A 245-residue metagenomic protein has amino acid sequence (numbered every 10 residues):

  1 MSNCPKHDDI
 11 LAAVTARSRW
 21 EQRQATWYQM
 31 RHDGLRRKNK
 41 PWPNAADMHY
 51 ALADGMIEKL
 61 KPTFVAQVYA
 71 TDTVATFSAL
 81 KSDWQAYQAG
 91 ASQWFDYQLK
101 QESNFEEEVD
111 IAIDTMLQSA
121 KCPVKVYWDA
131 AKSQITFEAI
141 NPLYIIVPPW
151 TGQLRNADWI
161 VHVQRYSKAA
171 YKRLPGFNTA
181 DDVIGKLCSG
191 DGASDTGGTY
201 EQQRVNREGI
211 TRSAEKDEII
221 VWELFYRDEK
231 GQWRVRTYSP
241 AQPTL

Functional and structural regions predicted by a protein language model:
M1-T244: Extended, helix-rich architectural segments
